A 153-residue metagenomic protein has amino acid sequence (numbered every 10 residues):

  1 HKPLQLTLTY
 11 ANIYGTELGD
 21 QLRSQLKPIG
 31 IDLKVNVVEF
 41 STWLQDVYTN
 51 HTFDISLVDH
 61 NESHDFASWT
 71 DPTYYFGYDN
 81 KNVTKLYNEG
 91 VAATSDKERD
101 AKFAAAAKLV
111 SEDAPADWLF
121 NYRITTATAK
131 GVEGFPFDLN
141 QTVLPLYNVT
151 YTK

Functional and structural regions predicted by a protein language model:
P3-N12, L33-N36: Short, well-ordered beta-strand elements
T9, E39, R123: Residue-level "edge-of-site" marker
Y14-R23, L44-K153: Detector for C-terminal structural segments
D32-L44, T52: Early extracytoplasmic/lumenal segment of secretory-pathway proteins
